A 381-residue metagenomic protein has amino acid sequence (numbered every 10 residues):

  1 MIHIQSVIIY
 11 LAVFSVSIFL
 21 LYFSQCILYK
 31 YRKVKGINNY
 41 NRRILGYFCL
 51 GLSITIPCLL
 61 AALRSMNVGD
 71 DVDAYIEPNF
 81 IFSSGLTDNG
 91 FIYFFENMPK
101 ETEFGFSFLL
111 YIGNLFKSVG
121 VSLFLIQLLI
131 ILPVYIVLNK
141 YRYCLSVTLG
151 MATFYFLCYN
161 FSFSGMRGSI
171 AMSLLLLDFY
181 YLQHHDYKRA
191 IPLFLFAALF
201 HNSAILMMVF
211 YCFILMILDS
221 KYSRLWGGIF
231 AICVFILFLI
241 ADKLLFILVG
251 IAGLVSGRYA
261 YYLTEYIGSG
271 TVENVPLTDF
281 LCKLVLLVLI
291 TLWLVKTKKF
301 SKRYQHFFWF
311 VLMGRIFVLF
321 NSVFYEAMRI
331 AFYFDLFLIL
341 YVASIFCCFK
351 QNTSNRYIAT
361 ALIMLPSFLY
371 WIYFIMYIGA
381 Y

Functional and structural regions predicted by a protein language model:
S17-R32, I131, Y135, K283-F300 (+1 more regions): Hydrophobic, aromatic-rich transmembrane alpha-helices and their immediate juxtamembrane boundary segments
V68, D73-E77, F82-L86, S107 (+1 more regions): Alpha-helical transmembrane segments and terminal signal-anchor/GPI-anchor hydrophobic tails, characterized by long
D73-I81, F91-K117: Short hydrophobic/aromatic helix or loop-helix immediately within or flanking a transmembrane segment in polytopic
L125-Y141: Transmembrane-helix motifs of polytopic, lipid-linked glycan transferases
L138-Y155: Transmembrane-helix signature of polytopic, membrane-embedded enzymes that assemble or transfer cell-envelope glycans
C158, R189-F213: Membrane-interface alpha helices of multi-pass inner-membrane proteins
F163-S169: Short acidic/glycine- and proline-prone juxtamembrane loop motifs at membrane-interface regions of multi-pass membrane
L175-R189: Membrane-interface transmembrane helices that cradle and orient dolichyl/undecaprenyl
